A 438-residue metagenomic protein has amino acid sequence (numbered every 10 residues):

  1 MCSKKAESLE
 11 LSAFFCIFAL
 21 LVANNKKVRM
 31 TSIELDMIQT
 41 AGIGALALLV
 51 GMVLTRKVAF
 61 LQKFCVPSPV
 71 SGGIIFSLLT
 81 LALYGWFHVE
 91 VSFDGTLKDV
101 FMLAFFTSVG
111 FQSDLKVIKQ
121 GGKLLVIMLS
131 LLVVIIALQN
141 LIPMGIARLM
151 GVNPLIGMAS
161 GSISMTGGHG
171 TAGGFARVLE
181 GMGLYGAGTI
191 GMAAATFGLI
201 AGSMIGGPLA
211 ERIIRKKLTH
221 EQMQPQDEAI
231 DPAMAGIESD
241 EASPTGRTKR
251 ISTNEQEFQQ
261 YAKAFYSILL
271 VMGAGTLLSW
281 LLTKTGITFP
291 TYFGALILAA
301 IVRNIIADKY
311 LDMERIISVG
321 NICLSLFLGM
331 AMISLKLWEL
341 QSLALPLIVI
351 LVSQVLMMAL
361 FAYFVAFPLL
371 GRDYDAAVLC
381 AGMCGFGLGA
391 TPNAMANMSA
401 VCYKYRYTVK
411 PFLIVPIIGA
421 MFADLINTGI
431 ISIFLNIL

Functional and structural regions predicted by a protein language model:
C2-F15, K26-R29: Positively charged N-terminal leader segments that act as targeting/secretion signals
I17, V28-L35, A41, E211-F265 (+1 more regions): Intrinsically disordered, low-complexity non-transmembrane regions of multi-pass membrane transporters
I33-L46, S92-F105, G161-S162, G286-I297 (+2 more regions): Structural signature of hydrophobic alpha-helical transmembrane segments
A47, I74-L81, D94-G122, I297-I305 (+1 more regions): Hydrophobic transmembrane alpha-helices of secondary-active transporters and Na+-translocating membrane complexes
T55-V70, F87, V91, T276-I297 (+1 more regions): Flexible hinge motifs at transmembrane-helix junctions and intramembrane kinks/re-entrant loops in multi-pass membrane
D114-M144, I268, I333-Y363: Entry/N-cap segments of selected transmembrane alpha helices and their immediately preceding amphipathic helices
G145-V152, A195-P244, F361-Y374, G419-L438: Juxtamembrane and boundary regions of transmembrane helices in multi-pass small-molecule transporters and channels
I146-G186, I190, F197, L209 (+2 more regions): Alpha-helical membrane segments and immediately flanking helix-loop junctions that form or couple to the substrate/ion
